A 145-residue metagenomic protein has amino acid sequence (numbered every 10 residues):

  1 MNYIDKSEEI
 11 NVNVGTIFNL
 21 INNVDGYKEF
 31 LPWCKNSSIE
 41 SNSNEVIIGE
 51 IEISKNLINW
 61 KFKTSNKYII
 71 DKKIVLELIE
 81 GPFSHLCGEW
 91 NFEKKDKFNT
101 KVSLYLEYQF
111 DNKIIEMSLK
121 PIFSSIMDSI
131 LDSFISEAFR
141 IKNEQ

Functional and structural regions predicted by a protein language model:
M1-N44: Hydrophobic ligand-binding cavity/cleft-lining segments
Y3-D5, N59-K63, H85-E89: Short, surface-exposed coil-to-beta transition loops
S7-N11, S38, E52, S65-K67 (+2 more regions): Generic structural detector for well-ordered beta-strands
N13, N42-N44, D71, K95-N99: Short strand-connecting beta-turns/loops that link adjacent beta-strands
I17-I21, Y27, G49, N66 (+3 more regions): Hydrophobic pocket/interface hotspot
S38-I79, S133, E137: Glycine-rich portal/gate segments that line the openings of hydrophobic small-molecule binding cavities
L78-S129: Beta-strand/loop substructures that line and gate deep hydrophobic ligand-binding cavities in soluble
S136-Q145: Short, highly charged C-terminal tails/helix-capping segments
